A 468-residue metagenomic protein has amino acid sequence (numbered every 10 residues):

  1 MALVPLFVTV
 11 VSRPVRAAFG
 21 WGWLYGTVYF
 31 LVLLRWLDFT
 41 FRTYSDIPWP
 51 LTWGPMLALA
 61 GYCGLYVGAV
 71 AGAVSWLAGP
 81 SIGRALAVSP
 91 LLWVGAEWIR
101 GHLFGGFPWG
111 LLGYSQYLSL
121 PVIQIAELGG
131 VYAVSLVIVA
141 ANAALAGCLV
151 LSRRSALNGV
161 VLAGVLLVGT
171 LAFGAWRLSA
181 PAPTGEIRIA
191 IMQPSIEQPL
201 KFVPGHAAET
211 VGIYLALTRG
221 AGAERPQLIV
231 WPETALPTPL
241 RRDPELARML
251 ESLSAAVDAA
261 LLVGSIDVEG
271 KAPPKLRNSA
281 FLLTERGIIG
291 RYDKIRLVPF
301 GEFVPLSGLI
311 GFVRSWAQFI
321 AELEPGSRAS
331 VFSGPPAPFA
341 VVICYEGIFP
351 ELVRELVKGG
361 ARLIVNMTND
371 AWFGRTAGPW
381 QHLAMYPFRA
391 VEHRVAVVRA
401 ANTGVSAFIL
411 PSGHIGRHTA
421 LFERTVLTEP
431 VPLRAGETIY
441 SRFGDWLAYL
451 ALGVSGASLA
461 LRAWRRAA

Functional and structural regions predicted by a protein language model:
M1-R177, G374-R375, Y386-A390, A401-I409 (+2 more regions): Membrane-embedded alpha-helical bundles of multi-pass enzymes that act on lipidic or dolichyl-linked glycan substrates
R177-L447: Soluble catalytic domains of enzymes that build or remodel membrane lipids, polysaccharides, and related
